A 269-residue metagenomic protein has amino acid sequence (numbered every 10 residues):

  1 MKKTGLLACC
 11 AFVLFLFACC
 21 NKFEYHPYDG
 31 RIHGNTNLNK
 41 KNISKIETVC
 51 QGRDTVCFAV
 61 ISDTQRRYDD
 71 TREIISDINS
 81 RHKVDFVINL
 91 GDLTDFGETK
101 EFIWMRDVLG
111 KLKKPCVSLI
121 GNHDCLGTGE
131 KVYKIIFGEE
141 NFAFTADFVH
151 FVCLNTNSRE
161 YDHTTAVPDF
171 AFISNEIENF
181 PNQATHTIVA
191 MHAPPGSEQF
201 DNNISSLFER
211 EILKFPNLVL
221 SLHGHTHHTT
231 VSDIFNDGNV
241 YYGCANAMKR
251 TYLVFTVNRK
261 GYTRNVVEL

Functional and structural regions predicted by a protein language model:
M1-C19: Sec-dependent bacterial lipoprotein signal peptides
C20-W104: N-terminal active-site segment of His-dependent metallophosphoesterases
K22-K40, S44-K45, I61, F144 (+1 more regions): Binuclear metal-dependent phosphoesterase catalytic core
D54, R67-I74, L90, E101 (+4 more regions): Stable alpha-helical elements in mature extracytoplasmic
T55-Q65, F148-S158, I188-A190, V240-N246 (+1 more regions): Active-site-proximal beta-strand elements of phosphoester/diester hydrolases
D63, G91-D92, G121-N122, H192 (+1 more regions): Active-site glycine-centered loops adjacent to acidic/histidine catalytic or metal-binding residues that shape
T71-A146: Core catalytic region of metal-dependent phosphoesterases/phosphodiesterases, especially metallo-beta-lactamase-like
N79-F86, Y161-N239, T263: His/acidic metal-ligating clusters that form di-metal
